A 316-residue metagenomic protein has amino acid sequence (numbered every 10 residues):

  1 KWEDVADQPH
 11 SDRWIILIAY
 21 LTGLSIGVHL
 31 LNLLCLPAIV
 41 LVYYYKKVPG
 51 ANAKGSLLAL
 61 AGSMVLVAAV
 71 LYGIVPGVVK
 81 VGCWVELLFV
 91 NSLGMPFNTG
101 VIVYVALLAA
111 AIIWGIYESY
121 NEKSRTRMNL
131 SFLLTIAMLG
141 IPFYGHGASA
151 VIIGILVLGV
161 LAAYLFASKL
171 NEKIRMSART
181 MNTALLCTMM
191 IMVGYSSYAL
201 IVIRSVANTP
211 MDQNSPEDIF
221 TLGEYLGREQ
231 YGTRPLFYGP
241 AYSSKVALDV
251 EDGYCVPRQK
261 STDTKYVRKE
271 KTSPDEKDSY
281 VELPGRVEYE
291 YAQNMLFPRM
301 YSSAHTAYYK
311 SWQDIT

Functional and structural regions predicted by a protein language model:
K1-D4, L41-G50, I113-E122, L165-R175: Structural signal for the C-terminal ends of transmembrane alpha-helices and the immediately following loop
W2-G23, N52-V65, S124-I136: Short hydrophobic alpha-helices at membrane interfaces in multi-pass membrane enzymes
A19-L24, L36-V40: Residue-level signature of the transmembrane alpha-helical core of multi-pass small-molecule transporters
L21-V28, Y144-G145: Transmembrane helix irregularities
L31-Y43, P76-V79, I153-L158: Transmembrane-embedded, aromatic-rich helix segments that form part of the hydrophobic channel/pocket engaging
P49-A61, L93-V103, Y120-S131, G147-G154 (+1 more regions): Membrane-interfacial entry segments at the cytosolic side of transmembrane helices
Y72-I102, L130-G154, I203-Y225: Membrane-interfacial interhelical loops
L186-T316: Aromatic-rich transmembrane-lumenal/periplasmic boundary elements in polytopic membrane proteins
